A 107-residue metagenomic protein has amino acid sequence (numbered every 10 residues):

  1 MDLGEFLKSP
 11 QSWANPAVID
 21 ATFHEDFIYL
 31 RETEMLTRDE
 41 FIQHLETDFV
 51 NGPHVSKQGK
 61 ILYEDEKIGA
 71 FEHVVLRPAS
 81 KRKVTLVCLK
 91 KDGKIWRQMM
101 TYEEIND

Functional and structural regions predicted by a protein language model:
M1, M35, M99-M100: Detector for methionine-enriched segments
M1-E25: Short acidic-aromatic low-complexity motifs
F6-S9, I42-D107: A beta-strand edge to alpha-helix "cap/lid" segment located at domain peripheries
S12-V18, L30-R31, S56-G59: Short hydrophobic/aromatic-rich motifs at helix boundaries and adjacent loops
A17-I19, M35, P78: Short linear motifs in intrinsically disordered
E25-L36: A short gly/proline-enriched turn/hairpin at secondary-structure junctions
M35-Q43: Short beta-edge strand/loop motif at the mouth of beta-sheet-based domains
